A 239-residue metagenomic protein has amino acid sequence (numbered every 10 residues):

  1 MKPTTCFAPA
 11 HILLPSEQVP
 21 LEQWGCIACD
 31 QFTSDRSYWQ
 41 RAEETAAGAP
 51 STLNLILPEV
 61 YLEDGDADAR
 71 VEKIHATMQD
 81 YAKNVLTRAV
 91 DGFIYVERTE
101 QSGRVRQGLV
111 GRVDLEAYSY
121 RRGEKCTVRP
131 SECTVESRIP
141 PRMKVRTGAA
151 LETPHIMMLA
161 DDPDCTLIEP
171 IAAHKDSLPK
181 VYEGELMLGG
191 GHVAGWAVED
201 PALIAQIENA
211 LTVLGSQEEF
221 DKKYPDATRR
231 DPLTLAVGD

Functional and structural regions predicted by a protein language model:
M1-G189: N-terminal extension/subdomain marker
A49, L151-P154, L214, T228-D231 (+1 more regions): Short, well-ordered loop/turn elements at secondary-structure boundaries
I56-P58, E199, G238: A structural detector for beta-sheet-dominated domains
R146, P201-Q206, A210-E218, K222-K223 (+1 more regions): A sequence-level detector for short glycine-anchored, His/Arg-bearing signature motifs that mark catalytic or binding
A160-D164, Y224-A227, V237: Short flexible/disordered coil segments
D176-L211: Glycine-rich phosphate-binding "P-loop"
G195, P232-T234: Generic structural motif
